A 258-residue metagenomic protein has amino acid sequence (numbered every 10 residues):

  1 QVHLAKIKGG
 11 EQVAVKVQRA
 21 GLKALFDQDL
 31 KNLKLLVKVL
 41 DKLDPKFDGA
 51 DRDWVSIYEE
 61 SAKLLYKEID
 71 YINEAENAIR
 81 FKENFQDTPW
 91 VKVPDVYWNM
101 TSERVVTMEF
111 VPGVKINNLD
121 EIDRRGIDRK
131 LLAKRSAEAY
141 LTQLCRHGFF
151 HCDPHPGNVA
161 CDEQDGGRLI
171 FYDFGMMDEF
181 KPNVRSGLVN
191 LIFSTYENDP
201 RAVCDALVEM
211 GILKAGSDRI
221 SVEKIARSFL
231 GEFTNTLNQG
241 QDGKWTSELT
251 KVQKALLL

Functional and structural regions predicted by a protein language model:
Q1-N117, R129, R135, H147 (+3 more regions): Conserved ATP-binding subdomain of kinase catalytic cores across diverse folds
K82, Y140-L141, I192: Hydrophobic core positions within the conserved protein kinase catalytic domain
S102, V111-G113, N117-R135, D162-L258: Helix-rich C-lobe and terminal helical cap/extension of kinase-like folds
A137-C145: Flexible, glycine/threonine-enriched loop-and-boundary segments that flank and lead into catalytic domains of large
G157-C161: Hydrophobic residue at the +6 position relative to the catalytic HRD Asp in the kinase catalytic loop
